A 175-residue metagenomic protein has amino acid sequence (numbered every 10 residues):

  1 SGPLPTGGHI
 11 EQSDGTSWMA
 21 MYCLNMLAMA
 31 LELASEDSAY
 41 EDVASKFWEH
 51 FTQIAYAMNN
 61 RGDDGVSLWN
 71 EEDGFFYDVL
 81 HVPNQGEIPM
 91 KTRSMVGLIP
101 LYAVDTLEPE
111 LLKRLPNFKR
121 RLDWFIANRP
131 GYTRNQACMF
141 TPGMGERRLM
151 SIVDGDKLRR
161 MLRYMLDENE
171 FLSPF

Functional and structural regions predicted by a protein language model:
S1-F175: Acidic, mature catalytic/reactive cores of soluble proteins
